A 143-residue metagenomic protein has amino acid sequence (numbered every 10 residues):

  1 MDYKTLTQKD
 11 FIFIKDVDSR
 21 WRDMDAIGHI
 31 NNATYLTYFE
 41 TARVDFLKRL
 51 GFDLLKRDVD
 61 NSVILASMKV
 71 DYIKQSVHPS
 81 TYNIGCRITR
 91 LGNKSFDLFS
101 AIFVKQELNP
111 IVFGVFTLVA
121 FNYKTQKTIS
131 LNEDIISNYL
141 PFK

Functional and structural regions predicted by a protein language model:
M1-K9, F13, V77-H78, I88-K143: HotDog/MaoC-like acyl-thioester-processing domains
M1-R49: Catalytic strand-loop segment that frames the active site of acyl-thioester-processing enzymes
D10, G28, N61-V63, I129: Residues that recognize and position ribonucleotide moieties
D16-R20, D71, T117: Generic structural detector for well-ordered beta-strands
A26-H29, K74-Q75, S80, I129: Short histidine-centered beta-strand/loop micro-motifs that create catalytic or ligand/metal-coordination sites
Y35-Y38, I64, T117: Residue-level recognition of specific faces of alpha-helices
F46-F96, V112, V119: Hydrophobic beta-strand-centered segment that forms part of the acyl-chain substrate-binding groove
